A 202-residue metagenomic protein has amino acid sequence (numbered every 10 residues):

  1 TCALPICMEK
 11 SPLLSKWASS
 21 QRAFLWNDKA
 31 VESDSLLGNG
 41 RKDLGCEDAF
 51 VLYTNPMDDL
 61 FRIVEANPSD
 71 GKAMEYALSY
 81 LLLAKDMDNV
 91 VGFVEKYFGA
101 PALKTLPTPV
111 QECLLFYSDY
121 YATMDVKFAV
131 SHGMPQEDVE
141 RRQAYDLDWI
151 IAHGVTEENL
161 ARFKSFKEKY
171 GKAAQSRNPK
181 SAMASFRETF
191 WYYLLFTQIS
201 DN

Functional and structural regions predicted by a protein language model:
T1-L4: Short, small-residue-biased leader/transition segments that mark boundaries at the very start of proteins
I6-L13, L60-P68, V94-K104: Solenoid-like repeat scaffolds
I6-L36: Extended amphipathic alpha-helical segments with heptad-repeat/coiled-coil character used for oligomerization, fusion
S15-K16, V31-L36, P56, N67-E75 (+2 more regions): Generic helix N-cap/helix-start motif at coil->alpha-helix transitions
A18-F24, G40-I63: Repeat-mediated protein-protein interaction surfaces in helical alpha-solenoids
Y76-A77, E112-C113, Y117: Structural register within alpha-helical repeat arrays
S79-L82: Residue at a conserved register position within TPR or TPR-like alpha-solenoid repeats
S118-Y120, V126-N202: C-terminal functional modules
